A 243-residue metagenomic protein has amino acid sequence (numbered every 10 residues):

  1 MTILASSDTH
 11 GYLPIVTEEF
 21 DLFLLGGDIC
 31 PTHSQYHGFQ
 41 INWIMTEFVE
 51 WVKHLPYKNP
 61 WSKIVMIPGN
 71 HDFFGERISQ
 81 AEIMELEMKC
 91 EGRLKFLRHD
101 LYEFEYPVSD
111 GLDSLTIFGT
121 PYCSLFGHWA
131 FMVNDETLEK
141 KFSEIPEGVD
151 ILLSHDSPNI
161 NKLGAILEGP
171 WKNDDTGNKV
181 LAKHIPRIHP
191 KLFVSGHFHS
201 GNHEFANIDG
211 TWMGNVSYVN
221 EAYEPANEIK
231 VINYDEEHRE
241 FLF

Functional and structural regions predicted by a protein language model:
M1-H10, L24-G26, L112-F126, D150-H155 (+1 more regions): Active-site-proximal beta-strand elements of phosphoester/diester hydrolases
S6-P107: Core catalytic region of metal-dependent phosphoesterases/phosphodiesterases, especially metallo-beta-lactamase-like
H10-I15, C30-S34, N70-I78, L101-E105 (+4 more regions): Active-site environment of divalent metal-dependent phosphoester hydrolases
C30, S34-M45, F126, G148-H189: Active-site-proximal segments of metal-dependent phosphoesterases and phosphodiesterases across multiple
M45-Y57, I83-E87, E139-S143, N178-P186 (+1 more regions): Short amphipathic alpha-helical segments and helix-helix/interface helices
K63-I67, I160-F241: Conserved beta-sheet core of the metallophosphoesterase superfamily
E103-E105, T116, K230-D235: Short, well-ordered beta-strand micro-motif
G111-I151, P170-K179: Binuclear metal-dependent hydrolase catalytic cores centered on His/Asp/Glu-rich metal-binding motifs
